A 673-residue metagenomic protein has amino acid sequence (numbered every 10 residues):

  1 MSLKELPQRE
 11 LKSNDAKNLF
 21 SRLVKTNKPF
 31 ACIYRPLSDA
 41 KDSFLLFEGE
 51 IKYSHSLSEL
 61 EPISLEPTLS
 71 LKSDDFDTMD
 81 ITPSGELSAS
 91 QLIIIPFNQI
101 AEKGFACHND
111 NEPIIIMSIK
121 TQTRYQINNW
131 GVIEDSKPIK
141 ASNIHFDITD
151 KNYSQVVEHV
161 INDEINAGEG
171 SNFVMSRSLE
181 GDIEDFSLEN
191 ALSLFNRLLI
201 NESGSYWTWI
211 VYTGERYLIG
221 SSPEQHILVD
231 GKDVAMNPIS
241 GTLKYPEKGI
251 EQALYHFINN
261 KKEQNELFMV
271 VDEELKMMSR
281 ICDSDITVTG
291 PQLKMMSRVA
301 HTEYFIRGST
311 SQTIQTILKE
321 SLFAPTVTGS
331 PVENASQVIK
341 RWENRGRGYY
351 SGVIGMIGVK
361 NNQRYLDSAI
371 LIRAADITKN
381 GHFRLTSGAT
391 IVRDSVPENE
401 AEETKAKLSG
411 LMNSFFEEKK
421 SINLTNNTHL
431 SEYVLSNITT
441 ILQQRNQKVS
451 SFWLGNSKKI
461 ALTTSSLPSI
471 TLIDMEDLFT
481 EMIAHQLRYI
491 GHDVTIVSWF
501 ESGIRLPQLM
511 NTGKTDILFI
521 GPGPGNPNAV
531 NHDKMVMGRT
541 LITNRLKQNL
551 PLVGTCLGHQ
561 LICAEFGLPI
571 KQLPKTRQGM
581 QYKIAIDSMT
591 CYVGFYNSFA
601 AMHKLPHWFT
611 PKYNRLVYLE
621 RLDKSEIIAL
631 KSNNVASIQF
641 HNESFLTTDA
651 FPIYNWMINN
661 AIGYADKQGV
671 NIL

Functional and structural regions predicted by a protein language model:
S2-S58: Short Lys/Arg-enriched alpha/beta "domain-start" segment
Y34-G49, V174-N265, G358-S387: An anion-binding catalytic pocket shared by soluble metabolic enzymes
L37, G49-D185, E189, E263 (+5 more regions): Non-catalytic accessory segments adjacent to catalytic cores
I119-I144, D182, L243, G249-K340 (+2 more regions): Contiguous alpha-helical scaffold segments within structured protein domains that host functional hotspots
R307-S436: Conserved hydrophobic core element of enzyme catalytic domains
E432-A461, L467, E643-L673: Acyltransferase
S469-I470, D477-G554, F566, I662: Flexible gly/pro-rich beta->alpha loop and the following alpha-helix that scaffold active-site loops
V536-T555, Q560-P652, W656-N660: Pocket-forming structural segment of enzyme catalytic cores
